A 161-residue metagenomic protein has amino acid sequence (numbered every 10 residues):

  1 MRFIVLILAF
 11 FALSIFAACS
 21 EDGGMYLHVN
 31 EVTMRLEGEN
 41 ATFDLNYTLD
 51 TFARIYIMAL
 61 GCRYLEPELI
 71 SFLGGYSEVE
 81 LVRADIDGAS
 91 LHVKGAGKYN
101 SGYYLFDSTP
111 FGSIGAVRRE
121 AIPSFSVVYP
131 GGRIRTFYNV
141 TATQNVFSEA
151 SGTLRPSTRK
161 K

Functional and structural regions predicted by a protein language model:
M1-D22, L45, K161: Secretory targeting signatures
V5, M34-L36, L49, L73-G74: Generic hydrophobic secondary-structure signal
C19-D22, E66-L69, S113-I114: Intrinsically disordered, low-complexity segments enriched in polar/charged residues with Gly/Pro, especially when
S20-E37: Short N-terminal segments immediately surrounding and downstream of signal-peptide cleavage
V29, N40-D44, G88-S90: Intrinsic-disorder/low-complexity, polar/charged segments enriched in Ser/Thr/Lys/Arg/Asp/Glu/Gln
R35-I57, K98-N100: Primarily extracytoplasmic ectodomains and periplasmic/lumenal surface modules that are beta-strand-rich
N46-T48, F52-Y76: Surface-exposed, glycine/proline- and aromatic-rich loop segments on solvent-exposed faces across compartments
G74-K161: Intrinsically disordered, low-complexity linkers and stems that provide flexible hinges in membrane-associated
